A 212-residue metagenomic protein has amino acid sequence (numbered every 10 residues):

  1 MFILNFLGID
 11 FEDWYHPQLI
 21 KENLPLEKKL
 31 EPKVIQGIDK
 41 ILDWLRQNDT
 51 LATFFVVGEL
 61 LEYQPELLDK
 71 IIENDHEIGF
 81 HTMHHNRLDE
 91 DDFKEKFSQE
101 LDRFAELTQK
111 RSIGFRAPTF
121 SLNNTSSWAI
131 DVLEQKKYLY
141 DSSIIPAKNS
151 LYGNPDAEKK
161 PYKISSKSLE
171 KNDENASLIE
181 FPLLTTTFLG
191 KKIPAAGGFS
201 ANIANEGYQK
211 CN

Functional and structural regions predicted by a protein language model:
M1-E77: Active-site beta->alpha N-cap acidic-glycine motif
G8-E12, L19, H81-M83, F181-T186: Short loop/turn segments at strand-loop or loop-helix junctions that form parts of catalytic or ligand-binding pockets
Q18-L26, H84-D91, I193-F199: Surface-exposed, active-site-proximal loop segments in enzymatic domains
L26, I71-E73, K96-Q99, D131-E134 (+1 more regions): Short, hinge-like loop/turn segments at secondary-structure boundaries
V34, I38, Q64, F93 (+4 more regions): Aromatic/hydrophobic pocket-lining residues that form the small-molecule binding cavity in soluble enzyme cores
L42, L101-A105, N212: Generic structural signal for well-ordered alpha-helical scaffold segments
N48-S126, Y138, S143-L151, A176 (+1 more regions): Metal-dependent polysaccharide deacetylase catalytic core of the NodB/CE4 family, i.e., the active-site-bearing domain
K110-R111, A117-N212: Active-site-adjacent pocket scaffolds in enzyme catalytic domains
